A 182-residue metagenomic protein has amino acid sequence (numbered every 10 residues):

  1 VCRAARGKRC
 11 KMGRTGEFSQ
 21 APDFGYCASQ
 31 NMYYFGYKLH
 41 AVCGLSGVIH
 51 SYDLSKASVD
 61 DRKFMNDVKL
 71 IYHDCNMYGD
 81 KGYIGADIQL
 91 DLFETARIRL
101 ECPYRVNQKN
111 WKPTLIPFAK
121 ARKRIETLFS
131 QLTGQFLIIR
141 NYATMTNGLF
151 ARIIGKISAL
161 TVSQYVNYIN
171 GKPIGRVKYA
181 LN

Functional and structural regions predicted by a protein language model:
V1-K81, G85-E94, R105, I157: Polybasic low-complexity intrinsically disordered regions
R3-R9, W111-P113, R152: Short, solvent-exposed polar/charged micro-motifs at secondary-structure junctions
G7-F18, F136-L149: Compositionally biased, low-complexity linear motifs
D61, A121, F150, I154: Hydrophobic (often cysteine-bearing) scaffold residues that line and stabilize catalytic clefts of nucleotide/cofactor
N76, K81-N147: Helix-centered, glycine/charged polyanion-binding patches within enzymatic domains that contact phosphate-containing
N147, A151-N182: C-terminal domain-tail junction helix/linker
